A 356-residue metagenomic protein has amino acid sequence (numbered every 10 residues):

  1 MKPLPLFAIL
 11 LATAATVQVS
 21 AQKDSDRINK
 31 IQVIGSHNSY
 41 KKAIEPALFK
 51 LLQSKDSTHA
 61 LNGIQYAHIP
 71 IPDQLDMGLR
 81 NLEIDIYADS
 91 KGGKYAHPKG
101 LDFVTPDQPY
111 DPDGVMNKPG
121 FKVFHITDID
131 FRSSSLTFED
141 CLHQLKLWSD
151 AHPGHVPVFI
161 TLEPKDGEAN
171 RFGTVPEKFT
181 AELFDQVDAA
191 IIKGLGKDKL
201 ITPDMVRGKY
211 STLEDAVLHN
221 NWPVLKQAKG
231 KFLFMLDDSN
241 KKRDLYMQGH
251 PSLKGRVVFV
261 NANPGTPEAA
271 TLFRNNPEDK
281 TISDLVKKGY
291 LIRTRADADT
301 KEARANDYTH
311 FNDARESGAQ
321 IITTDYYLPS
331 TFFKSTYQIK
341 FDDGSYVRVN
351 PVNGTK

Functional and structural regions predicted by a protein language model:
M1-K23: Bacterial Sec-dependent N-terminal signal peptides
Q22-K356: Catalytic cores of phosphodiester-bond hydrolases, prominently lipid phosphodiesterases
